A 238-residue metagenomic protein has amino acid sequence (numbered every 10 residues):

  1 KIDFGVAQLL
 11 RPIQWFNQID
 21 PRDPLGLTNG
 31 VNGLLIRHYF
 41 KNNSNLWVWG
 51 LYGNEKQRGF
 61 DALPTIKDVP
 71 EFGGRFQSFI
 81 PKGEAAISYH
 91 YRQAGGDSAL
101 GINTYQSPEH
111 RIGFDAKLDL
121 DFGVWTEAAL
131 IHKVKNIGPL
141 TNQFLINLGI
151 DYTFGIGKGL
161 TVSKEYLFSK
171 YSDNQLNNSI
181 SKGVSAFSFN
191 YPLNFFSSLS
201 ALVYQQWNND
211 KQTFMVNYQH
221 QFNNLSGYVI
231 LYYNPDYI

Functional and structural regions predicted by a protein language model:
K1-D3, Y52-K56, I80-K82, Y91-G95 (+7 more regions): Transmembrane beta-strands of outer-membrane beta-barrel pores
K1-G53, S78-F79: Outer membrane beta-barrel
L10-Q18, W49-K56, H90, L130-I131 (+2 more regions): Flexible, solvent-exposed coil segments and beta strand-coil junctions, predominantly the extracellular/periplasmic
Q18-R22, Q57-A62, S98-N103, V134-I137 (+2 more regions): Extracellular loop and loop/strand-boundary signature of outer-membrane beta-barrel proteins
T28-N32, D68-F72, F79, P108-I112 (+5 more regions): Residues that define the transmembrane beta-barrel architecture of outer-membrane proteins
I36, W47-V48, F76, A85-Y89 (+6 more regions): Membrane-embedded beta-strand positions of outer-membrane beta-barrel proteins
E71, G95-G96, L100, K170 (+2 more regions): Outer-membrane beta-barrel transmembrane domain signature
I80, K117-Q206: Detector for outer-membrane/organellar transmembrane beta-barrel domains, recognizing the amphipathic beta-strand
